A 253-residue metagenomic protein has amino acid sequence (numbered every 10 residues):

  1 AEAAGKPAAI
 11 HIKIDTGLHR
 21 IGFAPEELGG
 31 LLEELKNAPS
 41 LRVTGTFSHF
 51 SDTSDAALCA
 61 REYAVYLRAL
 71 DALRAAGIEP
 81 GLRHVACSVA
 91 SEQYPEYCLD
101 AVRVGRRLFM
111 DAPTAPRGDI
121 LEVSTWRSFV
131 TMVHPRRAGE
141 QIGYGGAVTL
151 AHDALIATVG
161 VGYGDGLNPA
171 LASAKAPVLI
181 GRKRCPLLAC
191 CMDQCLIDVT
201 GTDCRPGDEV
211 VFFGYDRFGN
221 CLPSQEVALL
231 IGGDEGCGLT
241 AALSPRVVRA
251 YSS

Functional and structural regions predicted by a protein language model:
E2-A9, T16-A138: Active-site loop/helix belt of alpha/beta enzymes
A4, H11, A75-G77, Y94-E96 (+6 more regions): Solvent-exposed alpha-helices and their adjacent loops that cap or buttress functional pockets in soluble metabolic
K6, I12-K13, K36, K175 (+2 more regions): Context-gated lysine
P7, H11, H49, R106 (+3 more regions): Alpha-helical context
H11, L31-L35, A90-E92, Y97 (+7 more regions): Short, flexible coil/linker segments at or flanking structured domains
D15, D52-D55, D71, E92 (+11 more regions): Acidic-enriched, low-complexity/disordered segments with a strong bias for Aspartate over Glutamate
P135-S253: C-terminal accessory subdomain/extension
